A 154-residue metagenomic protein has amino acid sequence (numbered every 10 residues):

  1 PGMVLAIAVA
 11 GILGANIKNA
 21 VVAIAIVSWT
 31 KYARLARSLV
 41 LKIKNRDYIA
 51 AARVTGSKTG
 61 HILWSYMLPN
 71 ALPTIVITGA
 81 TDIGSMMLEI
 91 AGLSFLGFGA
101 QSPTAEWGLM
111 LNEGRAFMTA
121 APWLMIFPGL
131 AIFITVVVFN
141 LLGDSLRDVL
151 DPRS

Functional and structural regions predicted by a protein language model:
P1-S154: Alpha-helical transmembrane segments of integral membrane proteins, especially multi-pass inner/plasma-membrane
